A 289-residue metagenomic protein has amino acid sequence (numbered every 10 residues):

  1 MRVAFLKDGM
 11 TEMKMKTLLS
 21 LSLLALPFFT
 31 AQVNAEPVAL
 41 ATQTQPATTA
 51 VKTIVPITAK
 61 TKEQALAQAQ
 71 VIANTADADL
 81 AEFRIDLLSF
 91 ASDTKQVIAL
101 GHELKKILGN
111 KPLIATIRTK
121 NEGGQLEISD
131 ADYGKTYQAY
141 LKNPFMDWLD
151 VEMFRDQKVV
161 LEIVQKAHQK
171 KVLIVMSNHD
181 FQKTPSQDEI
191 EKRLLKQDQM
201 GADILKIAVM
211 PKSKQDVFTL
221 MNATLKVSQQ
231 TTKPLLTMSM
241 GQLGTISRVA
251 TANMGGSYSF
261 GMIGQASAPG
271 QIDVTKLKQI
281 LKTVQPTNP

Functional and structural regions predicted by a protein language model:
M1-E12: Short, Lys/Arg-enriched N-terminal segments with co-localized hydrophobic residues within the first ~10-30 amino acids
F5, F28-F29: Aromatic (phenylalanine/tyrosine) cluster motif
M10-S20: Bacterial N-terminal signal peptides that target proteins for export
S20-F28: Bacterial N-terminal signal peptides
V33-P37: Boundary at the C-terminal end of the N-terminal hydrophobic targeting segment
A41-T48: Short boundary motifs at domain starts and secondary-structure transition points
T49-V51, P56-N74, L80-K166, Q182: Active-site beta->alpha loop and helix N-cap motifs at the rims of alpha/beta catalytic domains
M153-P289: Catalytic alpha/beta core domains of metabolic enzymes, predominantly
